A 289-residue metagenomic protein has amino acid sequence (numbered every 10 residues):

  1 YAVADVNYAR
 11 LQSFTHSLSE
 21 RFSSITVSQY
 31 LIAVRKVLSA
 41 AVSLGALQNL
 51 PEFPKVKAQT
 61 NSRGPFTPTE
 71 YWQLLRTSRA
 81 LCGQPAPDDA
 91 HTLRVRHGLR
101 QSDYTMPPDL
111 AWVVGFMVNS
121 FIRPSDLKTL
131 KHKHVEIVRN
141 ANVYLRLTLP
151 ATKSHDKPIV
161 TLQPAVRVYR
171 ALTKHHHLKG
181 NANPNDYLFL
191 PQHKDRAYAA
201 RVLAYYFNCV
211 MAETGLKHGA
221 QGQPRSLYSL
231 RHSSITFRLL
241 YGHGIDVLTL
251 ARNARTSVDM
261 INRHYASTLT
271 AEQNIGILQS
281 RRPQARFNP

Functional and structural regions predicted by a protein language model:
Y1-S39, A46, T60-R63, G83-D89 (+4 more regions): N-terminal core-binding DNA-recognition domain of tyrosine site-specific recombinases/integrases
A2, N142-P150, S226, F237 (+2 more regions): Short functional hotspots where side chains directly engage DNA or cofactors
S24, S28-Y30, L47-P124, K128: Basic, Lys/Arg- and aromatic-enriched nucleic-acid-binding interface segment
V42-N49, C82-A86, S125-K128, E136-N140 (+1 more regions): Proline-centered turn/helix-capping motifs that create local helix->coil transitions or kinks
K55-Q59, L93-T105, P124-S125, E136-R167 (+1 more regions): Basic, Lys/Arg-rich DNA-contacting stretches centered on the C-terminal catalytic core of tyrosine recombinase systems
T60, A151-T173, P184-C209, S226: C-terminal catalytic core of Y-nucleophile DNA break-rejoin enzymes
R79-R94, R139, T152-K153, H177-N183 (+3 more regions): C-terminal secondary-structure termini that scaffold catalytic or DNA-interacting sites
G83-P87, L93-M106, S120, H176-Y187 (+4 more regions): Short, basic (Lys/Arg/His-rich) helix/loop patches that form interaction surfaces in the mid-to-C-terminal regions
